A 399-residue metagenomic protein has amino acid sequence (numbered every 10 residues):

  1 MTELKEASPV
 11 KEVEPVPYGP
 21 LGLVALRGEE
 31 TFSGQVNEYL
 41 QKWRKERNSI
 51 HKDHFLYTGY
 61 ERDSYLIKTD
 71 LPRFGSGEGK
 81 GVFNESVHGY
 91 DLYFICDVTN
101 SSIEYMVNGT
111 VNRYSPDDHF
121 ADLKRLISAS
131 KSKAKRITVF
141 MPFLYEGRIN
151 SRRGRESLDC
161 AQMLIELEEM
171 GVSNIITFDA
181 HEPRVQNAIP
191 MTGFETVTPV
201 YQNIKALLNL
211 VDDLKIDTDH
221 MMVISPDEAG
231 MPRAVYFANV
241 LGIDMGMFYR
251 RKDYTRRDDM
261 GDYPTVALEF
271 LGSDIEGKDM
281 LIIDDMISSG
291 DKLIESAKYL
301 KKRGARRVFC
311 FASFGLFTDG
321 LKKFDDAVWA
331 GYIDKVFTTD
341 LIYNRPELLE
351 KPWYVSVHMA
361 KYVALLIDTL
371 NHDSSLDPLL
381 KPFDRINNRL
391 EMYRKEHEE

Functional and structural regions predicted by a protein language model:
M1-E399: PRPP-associated nucleotide enzymes
